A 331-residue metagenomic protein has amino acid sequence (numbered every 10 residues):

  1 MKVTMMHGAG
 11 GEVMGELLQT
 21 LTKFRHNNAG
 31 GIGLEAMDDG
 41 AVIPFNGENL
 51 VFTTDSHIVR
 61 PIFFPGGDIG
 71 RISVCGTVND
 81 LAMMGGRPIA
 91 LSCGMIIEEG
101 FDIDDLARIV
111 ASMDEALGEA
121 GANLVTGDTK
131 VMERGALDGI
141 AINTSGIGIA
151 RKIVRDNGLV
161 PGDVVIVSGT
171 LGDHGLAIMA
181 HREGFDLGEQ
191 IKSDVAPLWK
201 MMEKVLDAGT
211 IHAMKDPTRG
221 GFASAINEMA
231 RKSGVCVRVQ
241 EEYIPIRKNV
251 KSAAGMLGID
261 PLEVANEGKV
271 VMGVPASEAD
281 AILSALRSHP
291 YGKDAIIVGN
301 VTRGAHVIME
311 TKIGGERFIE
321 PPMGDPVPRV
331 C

Functional and structural regions predicted by a protein language model:
T4, E12-V167, D173, I178: Glycine-rich phosphate/pyrophosphate-binding loop regions near the starts of catalytic domains
E12, E98-G100, I191-N266: Active-site-proximal betaalpha loop/short-helix elements that scaffold phosphoryl/nucleotidyl transfer chemistry
N28-L34, G121-D128, T210-P217, R238-E241 (+2 more regions): Flexible, glycine/charged-enriched surface loops at secondary-structure junctions
E35-D38, V264-K269: Short Gly/Ser/Thr- and Asp/Glu-enriched loop/turn motifs at secondary-structure junctions
A177-I191: Short, compositionally biased
V274-D280: Helix N-cap motif at beta-to-alpha junctions
A281-Y291: Short amphipathic alpha-helices in soluble, non-transmembrane regions that often serve as interface/regulatory elements
H289-C331: Acidic, Ser/Thr/Pro-rich beta/coil linker or hinge segments at domain junctions
